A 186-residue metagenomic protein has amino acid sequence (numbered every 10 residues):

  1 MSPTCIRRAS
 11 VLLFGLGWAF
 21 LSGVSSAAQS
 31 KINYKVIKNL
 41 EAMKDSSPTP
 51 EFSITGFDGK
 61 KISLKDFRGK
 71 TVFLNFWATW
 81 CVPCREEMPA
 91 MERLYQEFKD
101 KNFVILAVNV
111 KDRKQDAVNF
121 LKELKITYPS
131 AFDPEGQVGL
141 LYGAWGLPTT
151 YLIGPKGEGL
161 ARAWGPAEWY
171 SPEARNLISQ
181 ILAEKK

Functional and structural regions predicted by a protein language model:
M1-E51, K186: N-terminal targeting signals for export/organelle localization
S46, E51-V72: A short beta-strand-turn-helix
F67-K70, D100, I126-T127, A144: Active-site acidic short loop of glycosyltransferases
K70-V72, F76-W80, G146: Short pre-active-site segment immediately N-terminal to redox-active cysteine/selenocysteine motifs in thiol-based
F73-N75, I105-A107, Y151-L152: Hydrophobic beta-strand core positions in alpha/beta domains
F76-R93: Conserved redox-active cysteine motifs that mediate thiol-disulfide chemistry, especially di-cysteine Cys-X(1-2)-Cys
F103-K114, I126-E135: Thiol-based oxidoreductase modules, predominantly thioredoxin-like and allied folds used for disulfide exchange
N119-T127, D133-Q180: Thiol/disulfide oxidoreductase modules built on the thioredoxin-like
